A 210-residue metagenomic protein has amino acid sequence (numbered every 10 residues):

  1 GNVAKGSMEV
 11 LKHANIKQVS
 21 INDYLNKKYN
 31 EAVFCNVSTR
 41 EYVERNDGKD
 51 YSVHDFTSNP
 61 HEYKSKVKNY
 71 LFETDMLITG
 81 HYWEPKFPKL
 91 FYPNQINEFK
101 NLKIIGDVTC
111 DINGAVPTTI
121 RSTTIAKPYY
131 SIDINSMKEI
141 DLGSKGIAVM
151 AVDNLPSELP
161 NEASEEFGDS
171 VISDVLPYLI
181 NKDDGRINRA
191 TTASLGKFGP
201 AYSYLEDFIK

Functional and structural regions predicted by a protein language model:
G1-E73: Glycine-rich phosphate/diphosphate-binding loop of Rossmann-like nucleotide-binding domains
A4-S7, K86-K89, N113-A115: Short glycine/serine/threonine-rich phosphate/pyrophosphate-binding segments that cradle anionic phosphate groups
M8, K12-K17, F72, M76 (+2 more regions): Generic secondary-structure signature for well-ordered alpha-helical cores
V10-A14, Y92-N97, R121-T123, E165-S170: Short, solvent-exposed amphipathic alpha-helical segments in soluble enzyme and RNA/protein-processing domains
F56, G80-H81, P160: Glycine- and other small-residue-rich loops at beta-strand/loop junctions that grip anionic moieties
K68-T79, K86-L102: Rossmann-fold NAD(P) dinucleotide-binding segment
T79-G80, D107: Redox-cofactor binding/interface segments in oxidoreductases and associated redox assembly factors
I104, T109-K210: Adenosine-phosphate binding glycine-rich loop
